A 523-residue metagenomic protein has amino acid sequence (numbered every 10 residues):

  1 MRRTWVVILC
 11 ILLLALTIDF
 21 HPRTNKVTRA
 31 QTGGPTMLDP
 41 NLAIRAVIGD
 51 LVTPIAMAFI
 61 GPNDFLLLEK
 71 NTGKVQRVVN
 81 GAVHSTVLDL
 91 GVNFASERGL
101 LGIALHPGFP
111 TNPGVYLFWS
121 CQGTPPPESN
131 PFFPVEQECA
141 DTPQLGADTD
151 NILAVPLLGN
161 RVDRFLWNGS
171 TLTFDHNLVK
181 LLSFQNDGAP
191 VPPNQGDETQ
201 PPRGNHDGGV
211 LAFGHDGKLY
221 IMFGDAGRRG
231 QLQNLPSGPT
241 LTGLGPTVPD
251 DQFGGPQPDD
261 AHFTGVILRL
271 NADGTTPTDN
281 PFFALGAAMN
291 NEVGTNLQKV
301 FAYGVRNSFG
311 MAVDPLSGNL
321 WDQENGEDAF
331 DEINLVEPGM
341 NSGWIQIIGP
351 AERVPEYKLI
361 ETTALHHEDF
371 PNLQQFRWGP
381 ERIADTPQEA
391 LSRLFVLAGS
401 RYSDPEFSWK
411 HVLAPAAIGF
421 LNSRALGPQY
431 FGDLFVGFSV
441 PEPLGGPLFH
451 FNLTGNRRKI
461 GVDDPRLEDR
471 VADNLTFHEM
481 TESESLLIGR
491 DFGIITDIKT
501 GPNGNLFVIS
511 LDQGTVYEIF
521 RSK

Functional and structural regions predicted by a protein language model:
G33, M37, T72, R98-L100 (+6 more regions): Beta-propeller domain segments
G33-V52, L172-D175, F477-G489: A short helix->beta-strand "capping" segment at the edge of beta-propeller domains
A46-N71, L413-F420: Beta-strand-rich domains and repeat architectures in extracellular enzymes and scaffolds, especially beta-propellers
A46-V52, L88-A95, V179-L181, P201-P202 (+3 more regions): Surface loop/turn motifs at the tips and blade-to-blade linkers of beta-strand repeat domains
L67-L68, L117-F118, I221, D322-Q323 (+2 more regions): Residue position within the beta-strands of beta-propeller blades
V83-L105: Blade-loop segments of beta-propeller domains
D497-K523: Blade-level signature of beta-propeller repeat domains, shared across WD40, Kelch, NHL, RCC1 and BNR/Asp-box propellers
